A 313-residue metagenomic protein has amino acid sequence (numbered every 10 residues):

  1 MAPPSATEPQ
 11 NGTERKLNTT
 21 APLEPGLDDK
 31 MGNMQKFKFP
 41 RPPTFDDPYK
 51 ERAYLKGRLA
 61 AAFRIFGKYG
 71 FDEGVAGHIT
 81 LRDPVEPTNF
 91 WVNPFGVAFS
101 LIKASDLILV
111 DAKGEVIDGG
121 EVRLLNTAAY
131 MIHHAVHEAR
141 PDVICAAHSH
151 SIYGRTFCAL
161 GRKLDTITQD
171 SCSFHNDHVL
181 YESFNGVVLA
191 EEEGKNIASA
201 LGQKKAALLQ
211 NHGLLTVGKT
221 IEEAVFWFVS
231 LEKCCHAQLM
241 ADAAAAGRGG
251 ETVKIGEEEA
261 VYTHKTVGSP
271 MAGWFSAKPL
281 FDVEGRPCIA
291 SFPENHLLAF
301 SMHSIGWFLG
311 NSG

Functional and structural regions predicted by a protein language model:
A2-A53, L59, L208, G213-G313: A conserved C-terminal secondary-structure "cap"
A21-E115: N-terminal low-complexity or amphipathic/hydrophobic leaders
Y49-R52, D118-T127, V179-V188: Flexible, glycine/proline-enriched loop segments at strand-loop-helix junctions that form or flank small-ligand binding
A62-D72, A139, A200, K204 (+1 more regions): Change "in soluble alpha/beta enzymes" to "in soluble alpha/beta proteins
F71-G74, R82-V85, F99-I102, H137-R140 (+3 more regions): Solvent-exposed alpha-helices and their adjacent loops that cap or buttress functional pockets in soluble metabolic
D111-T156, E191-Q203, H212: Short HxH-centered metal-ligating active-site micro-motif
H148-H150, Y181-E182, A207-Q210, G218: Short, conserved beta-strand edge motifs with alternating hydrophobic and charged residues
I152-L189, E193: Class I SAM-dependent methyltransferase SAM-binding "motif I" and its flanking Rossmann-like core
